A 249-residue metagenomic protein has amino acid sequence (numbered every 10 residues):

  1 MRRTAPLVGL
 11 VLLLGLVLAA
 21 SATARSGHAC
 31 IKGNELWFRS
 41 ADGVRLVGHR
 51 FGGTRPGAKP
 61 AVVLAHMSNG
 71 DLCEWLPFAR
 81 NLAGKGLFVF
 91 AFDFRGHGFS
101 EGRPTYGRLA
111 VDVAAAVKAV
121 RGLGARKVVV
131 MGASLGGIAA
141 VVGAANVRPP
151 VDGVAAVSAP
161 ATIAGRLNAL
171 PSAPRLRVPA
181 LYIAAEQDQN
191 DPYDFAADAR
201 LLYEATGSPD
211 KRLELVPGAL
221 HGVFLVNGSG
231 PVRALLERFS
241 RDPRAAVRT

Functional and structural regions predicted by a protein language model:
R25-G53: N-terminal cap/lid segment of alpha/beta-hydrolase-fold proteins
A58-M67: Short beta-strand element of the alpha/beta-hydrolase
S68-R80, F94: The serine-hydrolase catalytic nucleophile loop
E74, R103-L123: Alpha/beta-hydrolase active-site loop
L82-E101: Conserved alpha/beta-hydrolase
K118-R175: Primarily recognizes the serine-hydrolase "nucleophile elbow" in alpha/beta-hydrolase and SGNH/GDSL folds
L176, Y182-A184: Short beta-strand/loop motif that positions the catalytic acidic residue of the alpha/beta-hydrolase fold
A219-G228: Catalytic histidine-centered segment of alpha/beta-hydrolase-like enzymes
